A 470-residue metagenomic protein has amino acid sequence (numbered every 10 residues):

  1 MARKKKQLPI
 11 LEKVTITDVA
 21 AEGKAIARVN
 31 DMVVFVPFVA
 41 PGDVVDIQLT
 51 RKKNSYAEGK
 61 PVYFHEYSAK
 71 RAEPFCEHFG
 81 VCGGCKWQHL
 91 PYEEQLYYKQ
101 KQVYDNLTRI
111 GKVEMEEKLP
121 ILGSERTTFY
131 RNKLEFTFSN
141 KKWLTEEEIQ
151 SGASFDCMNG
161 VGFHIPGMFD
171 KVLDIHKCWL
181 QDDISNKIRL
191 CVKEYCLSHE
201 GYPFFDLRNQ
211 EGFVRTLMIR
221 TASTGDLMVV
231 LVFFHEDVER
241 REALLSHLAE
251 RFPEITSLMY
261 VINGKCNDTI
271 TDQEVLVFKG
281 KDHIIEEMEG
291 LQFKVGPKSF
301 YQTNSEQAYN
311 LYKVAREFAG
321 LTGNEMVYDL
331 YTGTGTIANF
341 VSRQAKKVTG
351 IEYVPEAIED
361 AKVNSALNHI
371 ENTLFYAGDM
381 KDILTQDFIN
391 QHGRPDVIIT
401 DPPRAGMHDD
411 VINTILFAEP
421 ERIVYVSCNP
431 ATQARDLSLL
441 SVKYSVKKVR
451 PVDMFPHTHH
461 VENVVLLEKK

Functional and structural regions predicted by a protein language model:
M1-H78, F163, L374: Terminal RNA-binding accessory module
A2-K13, D18-G23, E236-K470: Rossmann-like S-adenosyl-L-methionine
G42, Q181, N304: Short, conserved phosphate/pyrophosphate- and ester-handling motifs at nucleotide-, phospho-/glycolipid
V62-E73, G80-P203: Extended interfacial segments that mediate partner engagement and assembly in macromolecular machines
L119-R126, D206-R208, V214-T216, P451-M454: Short, solvent-exposed loop/turn elements at beta->coil junctions and helix N-caps that rim active or binding pockets
D170-F213, H235-M259: Internal alpha/beta scaffold segment
I219, G225-F234, Q292-G296: Short, aliphatic-rich beta-strand segments
